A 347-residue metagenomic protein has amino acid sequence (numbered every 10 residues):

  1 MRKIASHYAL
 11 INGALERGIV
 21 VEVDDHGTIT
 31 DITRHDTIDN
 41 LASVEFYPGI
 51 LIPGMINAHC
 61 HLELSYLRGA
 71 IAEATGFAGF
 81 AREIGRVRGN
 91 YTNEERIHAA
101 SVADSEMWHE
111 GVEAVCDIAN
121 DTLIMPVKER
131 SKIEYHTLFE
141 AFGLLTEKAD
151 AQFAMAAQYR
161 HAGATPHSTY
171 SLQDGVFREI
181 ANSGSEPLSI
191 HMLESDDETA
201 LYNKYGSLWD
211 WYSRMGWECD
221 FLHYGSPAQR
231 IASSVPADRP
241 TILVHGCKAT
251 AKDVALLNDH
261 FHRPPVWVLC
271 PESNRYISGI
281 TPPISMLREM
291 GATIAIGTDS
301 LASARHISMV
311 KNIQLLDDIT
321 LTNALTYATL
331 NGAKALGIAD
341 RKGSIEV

Functional and structural regions predicted by a protein language model:
M1-D39: N-terminal metal-binding scaffold of metallo-dependent hydrolase/deaminase domains
E22, I50-L51, Y66-S131, Q152-Y159: Alpha-helical scaffold segments that flank or form the walls of functional sites
H35-I52, S183: Active-site metal-binding motif and surrounding structural segment of the metallo-beta-lactamase
P53-S65, P187-D196: Histidine-centered catalytic micro-motifs
Y66-H98, H136-F139, S195-R239, H260-F261 (+1 more regions): Active-site gating loops and adjacent loop-to-helix segments of metal-dependent hydrolytic enzymes
V112-S233, G246, T250-K252, Y276-G279: Histidine/acidic-residue-rich, glycine-tolerant segments that coordinate divalent metal ions
K132-Y135, S183-P187, P236-T241, L256-V268 (+1 more regions): Glycine-enriched alpha-helix->loop->beta-strand junction motifs that scaffold or abut catalytic
S233-A237, I280-V347: His/Asp/Glu-enriched, well-ordered alpha-helical/loop segment that forms or immediately abuts the divalent-metal
